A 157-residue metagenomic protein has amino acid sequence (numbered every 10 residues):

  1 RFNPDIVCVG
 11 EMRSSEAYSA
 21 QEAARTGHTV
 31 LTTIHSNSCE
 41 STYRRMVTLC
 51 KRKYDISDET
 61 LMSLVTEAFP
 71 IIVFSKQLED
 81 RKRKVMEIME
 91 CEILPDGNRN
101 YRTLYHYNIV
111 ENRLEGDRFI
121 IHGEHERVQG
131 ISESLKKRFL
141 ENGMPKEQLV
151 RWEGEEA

Functional and structural regions predicted by a protein language model:
R1-A68, K76-Q77: Switch/coupling sub-region of P-loop NTPases
K51-K53, K76, K82-K84, K136-K137 (+1 more regions): Context-gated lysine
D55-S57, Q77-E79, D117-H125: A general structural signal for short secondary-structure boundary/capping elements
S63-D96: Phosphate-binding/switch region of NTP-binding enzymes
E87-A157: NTP-binding/hydrolysis catalytic cores, primarily Walker-type P-loop NTPases
